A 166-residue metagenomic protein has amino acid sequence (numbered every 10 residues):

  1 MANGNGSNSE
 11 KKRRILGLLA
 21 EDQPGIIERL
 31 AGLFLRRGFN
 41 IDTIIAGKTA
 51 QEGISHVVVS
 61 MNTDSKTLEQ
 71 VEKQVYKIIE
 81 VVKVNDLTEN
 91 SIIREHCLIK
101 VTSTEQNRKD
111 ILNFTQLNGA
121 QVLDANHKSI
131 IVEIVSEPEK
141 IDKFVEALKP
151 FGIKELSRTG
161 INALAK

Functional and structural regions predicted by a protein language model:
A2-H56, S60-K166: Long, contiguous binding/interaction regions
